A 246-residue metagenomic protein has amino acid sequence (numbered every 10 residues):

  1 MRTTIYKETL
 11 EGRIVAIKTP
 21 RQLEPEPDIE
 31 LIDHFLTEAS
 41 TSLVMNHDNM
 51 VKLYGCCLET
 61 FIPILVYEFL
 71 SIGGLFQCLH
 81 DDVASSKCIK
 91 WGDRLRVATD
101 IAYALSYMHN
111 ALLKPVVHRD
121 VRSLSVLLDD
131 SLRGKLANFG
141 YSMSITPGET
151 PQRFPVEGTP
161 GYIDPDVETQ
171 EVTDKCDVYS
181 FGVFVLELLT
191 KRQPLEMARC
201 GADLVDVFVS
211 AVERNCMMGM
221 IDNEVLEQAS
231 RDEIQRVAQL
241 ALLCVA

Functional and structural regions predicted by a protein language model:
M1-A246: Conserved eukaryotic protein kinase-like
